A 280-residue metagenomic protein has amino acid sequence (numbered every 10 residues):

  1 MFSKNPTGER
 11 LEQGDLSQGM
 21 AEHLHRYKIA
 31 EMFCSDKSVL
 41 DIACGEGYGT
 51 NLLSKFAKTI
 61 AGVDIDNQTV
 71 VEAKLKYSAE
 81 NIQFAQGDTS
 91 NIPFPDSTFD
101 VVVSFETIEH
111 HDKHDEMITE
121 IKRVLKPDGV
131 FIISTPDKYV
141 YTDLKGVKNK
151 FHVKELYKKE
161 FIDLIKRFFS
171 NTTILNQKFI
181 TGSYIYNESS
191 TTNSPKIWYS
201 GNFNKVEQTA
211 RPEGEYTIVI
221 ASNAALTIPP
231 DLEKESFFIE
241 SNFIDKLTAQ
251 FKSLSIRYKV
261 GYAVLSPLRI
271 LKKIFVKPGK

Functional and structural regions predicted by a protein language model:
M1-S97, V101-F105, D115-I118, K178-F179 (+2 more regions): Conserved N-terminal segment of class I S-adenosyl-L-methionine
E106-H110: A short His-aromatic
D115-V130: A short glycine-rich, Lys/Arg-flanked "PGG" loop and its adjoining helix->strand segment in the class I
I132-K154: Short, glycine-/aromatic-enriched active-site segment of Class I SAM-dependent methyltransferases
V153-F168: Short alpha-helix
F169-T181, W198-V206: Conserved S-adenosyl-L-methionine
Y184-N204, A224: C-terminal helical/coil "lid" or tail adjacent to the Rossmann-like core of SAM-dependent
I197-G201, T209-A210, G214-I218: A conserved mid-domain beta-alpha-beta active-site/ligand-binding segment of alpha/beta enzyme cores
